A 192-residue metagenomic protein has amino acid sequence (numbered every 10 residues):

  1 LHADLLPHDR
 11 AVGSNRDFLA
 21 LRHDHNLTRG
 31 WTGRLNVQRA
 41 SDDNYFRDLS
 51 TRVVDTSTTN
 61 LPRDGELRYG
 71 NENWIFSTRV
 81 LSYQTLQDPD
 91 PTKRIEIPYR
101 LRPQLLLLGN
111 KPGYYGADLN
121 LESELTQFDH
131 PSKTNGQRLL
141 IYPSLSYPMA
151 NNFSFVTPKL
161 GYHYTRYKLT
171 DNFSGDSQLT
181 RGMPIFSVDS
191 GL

Functional and structural regions predicted by a protein language model:
L1-L192: Outer-membrane beta-barrel proteins and related beta-barrel translocases across Gram-negative bacteria
